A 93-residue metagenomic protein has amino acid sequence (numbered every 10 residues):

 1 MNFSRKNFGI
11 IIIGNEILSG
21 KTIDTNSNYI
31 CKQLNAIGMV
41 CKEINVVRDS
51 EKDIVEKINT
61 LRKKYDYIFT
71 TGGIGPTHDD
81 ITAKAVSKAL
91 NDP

Functional and structural regions predicted by a protein language model:
M1-P93: Non-catalytic beta/alpha edge segments that cap or flank active sites
